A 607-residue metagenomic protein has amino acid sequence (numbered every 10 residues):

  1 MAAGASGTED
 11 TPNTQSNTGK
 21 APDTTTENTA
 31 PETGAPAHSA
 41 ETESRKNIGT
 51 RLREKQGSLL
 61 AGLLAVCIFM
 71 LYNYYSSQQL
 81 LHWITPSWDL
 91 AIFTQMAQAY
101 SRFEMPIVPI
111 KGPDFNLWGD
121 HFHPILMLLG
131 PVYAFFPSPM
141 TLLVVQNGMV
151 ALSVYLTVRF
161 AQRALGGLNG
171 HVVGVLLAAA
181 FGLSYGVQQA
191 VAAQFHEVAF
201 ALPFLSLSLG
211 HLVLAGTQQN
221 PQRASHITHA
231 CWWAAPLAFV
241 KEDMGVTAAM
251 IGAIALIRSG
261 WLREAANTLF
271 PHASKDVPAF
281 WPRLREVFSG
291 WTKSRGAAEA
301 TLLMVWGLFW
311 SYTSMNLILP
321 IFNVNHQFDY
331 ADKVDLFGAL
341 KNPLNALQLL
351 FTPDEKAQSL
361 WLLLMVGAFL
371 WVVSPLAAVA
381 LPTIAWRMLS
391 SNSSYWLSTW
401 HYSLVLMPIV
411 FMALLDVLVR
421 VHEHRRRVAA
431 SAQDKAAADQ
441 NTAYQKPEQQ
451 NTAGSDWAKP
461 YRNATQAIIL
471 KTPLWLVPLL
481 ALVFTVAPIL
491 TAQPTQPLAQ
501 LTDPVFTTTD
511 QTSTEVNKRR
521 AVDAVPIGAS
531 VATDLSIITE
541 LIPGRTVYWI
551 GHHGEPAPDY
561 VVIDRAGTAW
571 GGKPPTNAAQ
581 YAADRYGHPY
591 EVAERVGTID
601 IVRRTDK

Functional and structural regions predicted by a protein language model:
M1-Y74, Q162, I227, G290-L303: Start-transfer (signal-anchor) and selected internal transmembrane alpha helices of multi-pass inner/ER membrane
G62, V66, V172, T301-L308 (+1 more regions): Signature aromatic-anchored transmembrane alpha helix within multi-pass, membrane-resident enzymes that catalyze glycan
L71, Y75, T85, D89 (+6 more regions): Membrane-lumen/periplasm interface segments of specific transmembrane helices in polyprenyl phosphate-linked
I92-N116, P124-I125: Extracytosolic helix-loop segments that constitute the early lumenal/periplasmic catalytic or substrate-binding loops
V144-G166, G210: Transmembrane-helix motifs of polytopic, lipid-linked glycan transferases
L156-R159, A199-N220, H226-A234, W261: Specific aromatic-rich, kink-prone transmembrane helix
G174-Y185, A234, A238: Short helix- or helix-capping micro-motifs that position conserved polar/aromatic residues at function-defining sites
A378-Q433: Hydrophobic/aromatic-rich transmembrane helices and adjacent perimembrane loops
